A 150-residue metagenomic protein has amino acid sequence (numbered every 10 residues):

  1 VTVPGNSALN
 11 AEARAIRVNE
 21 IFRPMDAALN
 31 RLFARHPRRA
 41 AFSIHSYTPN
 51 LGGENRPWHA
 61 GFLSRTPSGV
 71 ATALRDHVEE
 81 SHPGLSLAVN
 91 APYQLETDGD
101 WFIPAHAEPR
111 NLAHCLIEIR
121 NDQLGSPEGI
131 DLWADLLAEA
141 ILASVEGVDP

Functional and structural regions predicted by a protein language model:
V1-P150: N-terminal catalytic or cofactor-binding beta/alpha core of small enzyme domains
